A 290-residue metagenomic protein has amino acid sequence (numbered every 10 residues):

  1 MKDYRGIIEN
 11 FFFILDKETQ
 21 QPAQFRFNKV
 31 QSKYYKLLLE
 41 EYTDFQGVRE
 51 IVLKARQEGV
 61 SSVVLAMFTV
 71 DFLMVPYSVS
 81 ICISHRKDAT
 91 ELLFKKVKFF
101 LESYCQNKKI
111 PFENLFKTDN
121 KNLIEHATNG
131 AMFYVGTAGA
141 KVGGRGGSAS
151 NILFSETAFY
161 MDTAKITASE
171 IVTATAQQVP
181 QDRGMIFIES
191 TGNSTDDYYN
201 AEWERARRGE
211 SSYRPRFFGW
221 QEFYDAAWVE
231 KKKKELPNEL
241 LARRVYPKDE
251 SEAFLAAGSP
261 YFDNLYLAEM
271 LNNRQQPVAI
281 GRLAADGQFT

Functional and structural regions predicted by a protein language model:
M1-T290: Phosphate/NTP-binding elements of NTP-utilizing enzymes
